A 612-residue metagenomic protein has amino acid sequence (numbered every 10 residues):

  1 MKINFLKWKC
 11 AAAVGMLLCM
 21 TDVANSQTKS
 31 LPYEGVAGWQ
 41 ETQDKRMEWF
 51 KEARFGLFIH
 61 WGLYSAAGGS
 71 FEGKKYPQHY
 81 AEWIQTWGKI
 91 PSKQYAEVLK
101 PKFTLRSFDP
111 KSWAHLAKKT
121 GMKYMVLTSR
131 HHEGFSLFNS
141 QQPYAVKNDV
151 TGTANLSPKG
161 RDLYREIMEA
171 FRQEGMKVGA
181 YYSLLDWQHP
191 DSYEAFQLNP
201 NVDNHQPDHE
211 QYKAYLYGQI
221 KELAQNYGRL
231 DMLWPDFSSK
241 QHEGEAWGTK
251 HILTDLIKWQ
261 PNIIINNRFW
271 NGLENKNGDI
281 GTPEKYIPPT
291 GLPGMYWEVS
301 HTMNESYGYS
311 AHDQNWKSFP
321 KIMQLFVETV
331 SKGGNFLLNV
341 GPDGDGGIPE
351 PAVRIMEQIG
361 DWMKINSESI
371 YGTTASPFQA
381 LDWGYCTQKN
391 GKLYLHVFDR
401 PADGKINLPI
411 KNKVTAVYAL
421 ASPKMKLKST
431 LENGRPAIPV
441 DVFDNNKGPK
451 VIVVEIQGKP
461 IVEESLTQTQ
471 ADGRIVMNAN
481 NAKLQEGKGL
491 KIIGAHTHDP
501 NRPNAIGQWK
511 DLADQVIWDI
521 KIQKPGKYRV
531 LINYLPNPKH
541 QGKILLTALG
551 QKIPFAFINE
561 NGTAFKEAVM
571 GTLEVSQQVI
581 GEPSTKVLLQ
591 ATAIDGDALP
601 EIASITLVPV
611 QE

Functional and structural regions predicted by a protein language model:
M1-T28: Bacterial Sec-dependent N-terminal signal peptides
C10-A13, D22-V23, E574, Q578-V579 (+1 more regions): Detector for intrinsically disordered, low-structure N-terminal pre-sequences
Q27-I522, Y534-V575, L588-E612: Mature catalytic domains of secreted/periplasmic carbohydrate-active enzymes
I522-R529: Extended extracellular/luminal ectodomain segments enriched in beta-structured repeat modules
